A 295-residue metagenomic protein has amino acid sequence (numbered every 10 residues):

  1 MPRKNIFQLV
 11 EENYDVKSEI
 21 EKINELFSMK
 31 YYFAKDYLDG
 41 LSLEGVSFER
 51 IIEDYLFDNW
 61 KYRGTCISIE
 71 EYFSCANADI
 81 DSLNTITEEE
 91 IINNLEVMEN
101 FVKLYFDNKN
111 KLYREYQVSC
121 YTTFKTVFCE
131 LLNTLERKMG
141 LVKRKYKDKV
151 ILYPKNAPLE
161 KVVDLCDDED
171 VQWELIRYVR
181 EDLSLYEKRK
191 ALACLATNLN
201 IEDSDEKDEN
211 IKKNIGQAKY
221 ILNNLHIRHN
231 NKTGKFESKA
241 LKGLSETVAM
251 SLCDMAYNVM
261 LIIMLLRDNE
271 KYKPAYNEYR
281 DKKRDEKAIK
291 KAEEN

Functional and structural regions predicted by a protein language model:
P2-L131: Charged interaction/catalytic cores of defense and host-pathogen modules
M29-Y32, D36-D39, A193, N200 (+1 more regions): Localized chelating/binding microdomains that coordinate divalent metal ions or stabilize phosphate-bearing
I86, Y116, C120, L183-K190 (+2 more regions): Conserved aromatic-histidine-acidic binding/catalytic patches
V97-L175: Helix-loop junctions and short alpha-helical segments
Y121, K125-F128, L132, L195 (+3 more regions): Generic L/I/V-rich hydrophobic alpha-helical segments across diverse proteins
E169-R189: A long, hydrophobic alpha-helical segment
E187-D205: Short, hydrophobic, well-ordered secondary-structure elements
A193, S204-N295: Alpha-helical oligomerization segments
